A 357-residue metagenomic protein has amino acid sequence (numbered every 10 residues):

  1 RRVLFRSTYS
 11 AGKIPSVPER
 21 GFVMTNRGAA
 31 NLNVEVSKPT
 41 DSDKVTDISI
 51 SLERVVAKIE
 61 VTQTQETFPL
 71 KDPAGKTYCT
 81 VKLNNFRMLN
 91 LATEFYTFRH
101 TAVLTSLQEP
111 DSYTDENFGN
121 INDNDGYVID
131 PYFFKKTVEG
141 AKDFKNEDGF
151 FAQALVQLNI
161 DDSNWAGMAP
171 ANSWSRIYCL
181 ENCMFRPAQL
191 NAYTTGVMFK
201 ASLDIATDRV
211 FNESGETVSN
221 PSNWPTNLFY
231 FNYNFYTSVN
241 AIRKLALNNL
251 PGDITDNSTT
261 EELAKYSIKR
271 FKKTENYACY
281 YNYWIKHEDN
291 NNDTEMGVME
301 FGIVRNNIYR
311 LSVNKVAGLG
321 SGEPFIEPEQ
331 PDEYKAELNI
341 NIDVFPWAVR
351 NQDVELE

Functional and structural regions predicted by a protein language model:
R1, T62, E66-R305, R310 (+2 more regions): Tryptophan-paired
R2-T46: Structured interaction patches on ligand/partner-binding surfaces of diverse proteins
S10, G28-A29, G140, F151-Q153 (+3 more regions): Residue-level detector of intrinsically disordered, flexible termini and proteolytic processing junctions
P15-P18, E35, P39, P69 (+7 more regions): Proline-rich intrinsically disordered, low-complexity coils
I48-S51: Interfacial loop/beta elements and low-complexity acidic/Ser/Thr-rich segments of macromolecular assembly/processing
R54-E60: Contiguous beta-strand segments within globular domains
V298-R305, S321-E357: C-terminal functional modules
